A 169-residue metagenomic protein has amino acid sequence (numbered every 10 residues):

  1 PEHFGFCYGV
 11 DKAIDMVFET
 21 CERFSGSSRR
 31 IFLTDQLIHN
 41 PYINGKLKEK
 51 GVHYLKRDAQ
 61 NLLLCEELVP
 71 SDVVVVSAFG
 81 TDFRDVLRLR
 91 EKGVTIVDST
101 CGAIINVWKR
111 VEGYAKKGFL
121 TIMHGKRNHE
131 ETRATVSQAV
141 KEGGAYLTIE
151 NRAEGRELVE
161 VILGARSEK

Functional and structural regions predicted by a protein language model:
P1-K169: The feature marks the mature, well-folded catalytic cores of soluble enzymes
